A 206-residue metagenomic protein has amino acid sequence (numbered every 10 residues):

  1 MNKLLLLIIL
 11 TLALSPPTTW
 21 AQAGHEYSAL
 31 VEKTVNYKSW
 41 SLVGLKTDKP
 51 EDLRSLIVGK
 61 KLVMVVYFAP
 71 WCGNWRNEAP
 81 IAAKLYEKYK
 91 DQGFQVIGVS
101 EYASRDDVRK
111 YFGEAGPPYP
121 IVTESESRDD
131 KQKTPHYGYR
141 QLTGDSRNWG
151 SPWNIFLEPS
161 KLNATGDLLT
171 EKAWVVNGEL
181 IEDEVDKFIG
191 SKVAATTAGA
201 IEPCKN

Functional and structural regions predicted by a protein language model:
M1-L45, A195-A198, E202-N206: N-terminal targeting signals for export/organelle localization
Y37-V63: A short beta-strand-turn-helix
V58, N77, K84-D91, G113-P117 (+1 more regions): Sec-exported extracytoplasmic/periplasmic mature domains
M64-V65, V96, N154: Hydrophobic beta-strand anchors of alpha/beta hydrolase catalytic cores
Y67-K84: Conserved redox-active cysteine motifs that mediate thiol-disulfide chemistry, especially di-cysteine Cys-X(1-2)-Cys
Y67-W71, I97-G98, W174-V175: Second-shell loop/turn segments in exported
E87-T134: Conserved segment of the thioredoxin-like fold in thiol-based oxidoreductases
A115-P117, S127-F188: Thiol/disulfide oxidoreductase modules built on the thioredoxin-like
